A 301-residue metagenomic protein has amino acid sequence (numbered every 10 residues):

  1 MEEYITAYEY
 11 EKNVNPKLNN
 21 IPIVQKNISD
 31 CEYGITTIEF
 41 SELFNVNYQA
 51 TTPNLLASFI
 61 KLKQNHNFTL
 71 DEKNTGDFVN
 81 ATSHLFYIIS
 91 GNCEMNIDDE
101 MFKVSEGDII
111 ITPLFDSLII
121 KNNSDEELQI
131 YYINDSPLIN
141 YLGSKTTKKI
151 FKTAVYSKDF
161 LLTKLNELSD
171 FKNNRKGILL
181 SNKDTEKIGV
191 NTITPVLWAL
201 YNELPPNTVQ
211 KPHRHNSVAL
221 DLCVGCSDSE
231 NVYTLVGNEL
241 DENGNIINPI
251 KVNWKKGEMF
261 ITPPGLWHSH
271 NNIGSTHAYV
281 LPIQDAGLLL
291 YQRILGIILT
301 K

Functional and structural regions predicted by a protein language model:
M1-F86, P282-Q284: An N-terminus-focused feature that recognizes amino-terminal "leader" regions
M1-I35, K152-K183, N202, K301: N-terminal leader/targeting and pre-domain segments
M1-N20, A219-K301: C-terminal functional regions that serve as terminal interaction/effector modules
C31-E72, N174-A219: A short glycine-rich, His/Asp/Glu-containing loop-to-beta-strand
T37, A57-K61, L85, M101 (+6 more regions): Conserved hydrophobic/aromatic beta-strand scaffold that supports enzyme active sites
N67-E106, C223-K256, I294: A short beta-strand-loop-beta hairpin characteristic of the jelly-roll/cupin
I97, K103-S124, I133-S136, V252-I273 (+1 more regions): Conserved metal-binding segment of the jelly-roll/cupin
N123-F171, I273-K301: Double-stranded beta-helix
